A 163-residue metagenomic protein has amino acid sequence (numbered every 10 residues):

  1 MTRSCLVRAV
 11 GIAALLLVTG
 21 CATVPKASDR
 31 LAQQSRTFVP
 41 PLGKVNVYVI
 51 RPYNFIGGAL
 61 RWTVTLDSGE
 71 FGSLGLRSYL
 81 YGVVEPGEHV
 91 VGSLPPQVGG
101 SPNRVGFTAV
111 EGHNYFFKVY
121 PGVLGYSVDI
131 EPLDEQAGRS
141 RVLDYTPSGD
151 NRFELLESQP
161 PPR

Functional and structural regions predicted by a protein language model:
M1-C21: Sec-dependent bacterial lipoprotein signal peptides
C21-R163: Short loop/turn and low-complexity linker motifs enriched in small/turn-promoting residues
